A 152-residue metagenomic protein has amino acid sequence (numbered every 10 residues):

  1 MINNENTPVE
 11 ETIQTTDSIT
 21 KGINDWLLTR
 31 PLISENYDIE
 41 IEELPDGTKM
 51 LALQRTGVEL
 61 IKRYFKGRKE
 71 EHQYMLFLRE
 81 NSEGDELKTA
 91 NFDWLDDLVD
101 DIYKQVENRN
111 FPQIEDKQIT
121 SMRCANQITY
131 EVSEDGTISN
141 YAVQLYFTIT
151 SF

Functional and structural regions predicted by a protein language model:
M1-E42, G57-F152: Charged, amphipathic alpha-helical segments and their flanking helix caps
E43-T48: Beta-rich nucleic-acid/ligand-interaction surfaces
K49-Q54: A short, hydrophobic beta-strand-centered structural micro-motif
